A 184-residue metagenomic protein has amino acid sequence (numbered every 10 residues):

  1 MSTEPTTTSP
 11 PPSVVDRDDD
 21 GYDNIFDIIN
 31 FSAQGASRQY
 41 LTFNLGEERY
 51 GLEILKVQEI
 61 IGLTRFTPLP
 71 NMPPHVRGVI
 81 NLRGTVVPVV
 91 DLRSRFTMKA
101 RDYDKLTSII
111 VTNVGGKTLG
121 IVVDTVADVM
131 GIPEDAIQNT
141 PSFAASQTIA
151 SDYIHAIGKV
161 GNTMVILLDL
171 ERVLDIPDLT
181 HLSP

Functional and structural regions predicted by a protein language model:
M1-P184: An acidic, low-aromatic, low-complexity terminal/linker signal
